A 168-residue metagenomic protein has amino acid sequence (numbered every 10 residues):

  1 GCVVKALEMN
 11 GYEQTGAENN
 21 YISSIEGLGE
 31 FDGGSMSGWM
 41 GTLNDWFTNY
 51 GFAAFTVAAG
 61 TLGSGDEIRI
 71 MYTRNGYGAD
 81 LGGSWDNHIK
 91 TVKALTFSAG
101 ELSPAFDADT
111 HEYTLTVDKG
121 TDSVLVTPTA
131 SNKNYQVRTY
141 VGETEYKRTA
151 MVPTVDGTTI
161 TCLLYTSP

Functional and structural regions predicted by a protein language model:
G1-T96, N132, L163: Ubiquitin-like/PB1-type beta-grasp interaction modules and other compact soluble beta-rich domains
Y77-S167: Beta-rich interaction/scaffold domains
